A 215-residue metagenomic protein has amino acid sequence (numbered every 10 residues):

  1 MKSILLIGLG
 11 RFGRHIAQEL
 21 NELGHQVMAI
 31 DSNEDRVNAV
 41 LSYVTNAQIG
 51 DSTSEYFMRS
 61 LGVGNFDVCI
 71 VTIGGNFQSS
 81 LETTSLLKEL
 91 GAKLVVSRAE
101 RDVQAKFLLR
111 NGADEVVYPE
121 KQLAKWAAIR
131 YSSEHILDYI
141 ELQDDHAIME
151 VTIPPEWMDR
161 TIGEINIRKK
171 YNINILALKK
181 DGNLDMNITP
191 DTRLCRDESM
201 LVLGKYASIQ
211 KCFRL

Functional and structural regions predicted by a protein language model:
M1-L215: Cytosolic regulatory regions of ion transport systems
